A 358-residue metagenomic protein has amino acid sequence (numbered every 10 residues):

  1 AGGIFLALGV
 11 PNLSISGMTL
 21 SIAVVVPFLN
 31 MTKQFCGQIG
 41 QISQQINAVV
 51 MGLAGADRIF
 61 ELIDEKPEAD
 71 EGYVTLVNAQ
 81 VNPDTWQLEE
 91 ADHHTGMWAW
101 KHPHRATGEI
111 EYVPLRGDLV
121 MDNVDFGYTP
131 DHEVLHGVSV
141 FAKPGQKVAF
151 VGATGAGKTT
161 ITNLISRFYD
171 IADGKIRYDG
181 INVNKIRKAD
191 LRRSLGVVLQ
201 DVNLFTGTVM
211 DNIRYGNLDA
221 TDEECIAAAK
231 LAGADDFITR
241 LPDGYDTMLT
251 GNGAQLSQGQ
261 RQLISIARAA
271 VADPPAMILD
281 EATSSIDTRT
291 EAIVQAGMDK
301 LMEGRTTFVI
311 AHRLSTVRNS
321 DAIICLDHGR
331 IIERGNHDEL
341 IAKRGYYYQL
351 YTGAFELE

Functional and structural regions predicted by a protein language model:
A1-D57, L62-I63, L88-M97, K101: Helix-loop-helix
E61, E68, R214: Conserved E/DxxT/N motif and adjacent residues on the DHp alpha2 helix of HisKA-family sensor histidine kinases
D64-E71, D236-R240: Proline-centered turn/helix-capping motifs that create local helix->coil transitions or kinks
E68-Q80: Solvent-exposed, non-transmembrane helices and loops of integral membrane proteins
A79-E358: ABC-type nucleotide-binding domain
